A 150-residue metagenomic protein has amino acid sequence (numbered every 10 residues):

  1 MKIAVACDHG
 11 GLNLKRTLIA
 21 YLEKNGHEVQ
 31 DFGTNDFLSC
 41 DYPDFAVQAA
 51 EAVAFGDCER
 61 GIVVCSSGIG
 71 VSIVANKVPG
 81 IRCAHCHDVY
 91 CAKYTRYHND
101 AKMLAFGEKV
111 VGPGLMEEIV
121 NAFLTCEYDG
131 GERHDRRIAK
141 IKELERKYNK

Functional and structural regions predicted by a protein language model:
M1-K2, E23, A49, R146-K150: SAM-dependent methyltransferases
A4-A6, G10-G11, V89-K150: C-terminal binding/interaction regions
A4-K24: Glycine-rich phosphate/diphosphate-binding loop of Rossmann-like nucleotide-binding domains
R16-I19, I73-K77, E117: Short amphipathic alpha-helical segments
N25, V78-P79, N99: Short, structured coil segments at secondary-structure junctions
E28-S39: A short beta-strand-loop structural module common to alpha/beta enzyme folds
F45-H85: Helix-adjacent hinge/juxtasegments
